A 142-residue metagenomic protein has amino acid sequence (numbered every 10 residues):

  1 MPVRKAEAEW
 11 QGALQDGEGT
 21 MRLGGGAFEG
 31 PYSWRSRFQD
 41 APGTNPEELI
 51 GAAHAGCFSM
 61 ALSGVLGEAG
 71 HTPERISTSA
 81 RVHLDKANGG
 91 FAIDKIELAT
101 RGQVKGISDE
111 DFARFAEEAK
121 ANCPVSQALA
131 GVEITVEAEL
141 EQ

Functional and structural regions predicted by a protein language model:
M1-A52, S59-Q142: Extended beta-strand/beta-hairpin segments
